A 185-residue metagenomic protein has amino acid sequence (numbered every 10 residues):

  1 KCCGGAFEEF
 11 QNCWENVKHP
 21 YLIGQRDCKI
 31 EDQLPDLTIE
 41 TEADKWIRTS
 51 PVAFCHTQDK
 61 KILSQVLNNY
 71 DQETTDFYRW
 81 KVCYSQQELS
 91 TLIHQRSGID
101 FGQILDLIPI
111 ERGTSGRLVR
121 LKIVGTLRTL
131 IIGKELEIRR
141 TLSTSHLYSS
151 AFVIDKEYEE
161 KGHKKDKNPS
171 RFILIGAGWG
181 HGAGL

Functional and structural regions predicted by a protein language model:
K1-L185: Conserved, single-site charged/polar hotspot
